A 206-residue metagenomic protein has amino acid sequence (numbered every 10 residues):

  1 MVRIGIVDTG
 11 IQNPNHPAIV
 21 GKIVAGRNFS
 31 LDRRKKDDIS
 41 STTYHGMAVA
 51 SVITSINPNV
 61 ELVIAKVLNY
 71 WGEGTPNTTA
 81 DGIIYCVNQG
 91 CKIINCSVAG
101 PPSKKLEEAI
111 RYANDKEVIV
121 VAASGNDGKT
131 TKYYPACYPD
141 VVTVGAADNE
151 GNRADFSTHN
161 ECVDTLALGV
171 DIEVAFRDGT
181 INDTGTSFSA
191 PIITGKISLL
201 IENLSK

Functional and structural regions predicted by a protein language model:
M1-E61, D81, N88-Q89: Active-site core segment of subtilase-fold serine proteases
Q12-N13, F29-S30, S55, N59 (+5 more regions): Active-site/binding-pocket entry motifs
A18, D140-T143: Glycine-centered tight turns that cap/initiate beta-strands
A48, A65-D140, D148-R153, H159 (+1 more regions): Substrate-binding/access-modulating region of protease and related hydrolase catalytic domains
I53, A65-L68, G169-K206: Hydrolase catalytic cores
V63, I119-A122, V142-T143, L166 (+1 more regions): Structural detector of well-ordered beta-strand residues that form the stable sheet scaffold of enzyme domains
